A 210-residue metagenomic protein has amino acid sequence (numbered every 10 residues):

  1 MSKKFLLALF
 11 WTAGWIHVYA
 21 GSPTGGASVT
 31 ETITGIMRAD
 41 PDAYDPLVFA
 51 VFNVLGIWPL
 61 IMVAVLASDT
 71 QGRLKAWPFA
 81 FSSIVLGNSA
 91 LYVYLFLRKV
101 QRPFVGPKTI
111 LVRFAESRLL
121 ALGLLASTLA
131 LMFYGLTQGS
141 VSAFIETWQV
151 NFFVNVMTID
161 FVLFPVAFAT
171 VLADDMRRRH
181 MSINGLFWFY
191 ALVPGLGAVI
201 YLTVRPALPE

Functional and structural regions predicted by a protein language model:
M1-L9, R113-A121: N-terminal membrane topogenic signal
S2-K3, L172-L192: Interfacial loop-to-transmembrane junctions
W11-V29: Alpha-helical transmembrane segments of multi-pass membrane proteins
G25-A39, Q138-V150: Membrane-interface helix termini and inter-helical loops of multi-pass transporters
R38-I57: Interfacial helix-start motif at the membrane-water boundary
N53-M62, A90-L95, D160-V171, A198: Hydrophobic cores of alpha-helical transmembrane segments in multi-pass inner/ER membrane proteins, independent
P78-F96, L186-T203: Hydrophobic, aromatic-rich membrane-embedded alpha-helical segments
Y94-S117, T203-E210: Membrane-interface alpha-helices
